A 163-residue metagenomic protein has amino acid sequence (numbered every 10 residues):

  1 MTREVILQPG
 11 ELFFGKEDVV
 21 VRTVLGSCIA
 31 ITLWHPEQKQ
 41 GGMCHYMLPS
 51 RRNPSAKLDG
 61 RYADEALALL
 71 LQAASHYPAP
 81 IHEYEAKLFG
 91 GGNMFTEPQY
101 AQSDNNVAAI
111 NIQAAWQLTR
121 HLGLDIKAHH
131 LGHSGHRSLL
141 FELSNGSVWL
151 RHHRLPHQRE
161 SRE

Functional and structural regions predicted by a protein language model:
R3, L58-A86, F95-H130: Alpha/propeptide regions of enzymes that mature by internal proteolysis
E4-T23: Phosphate-centric recognition/catalysis
Q8-F13, N93-T96, S103, S138-V148: Glycine-rich anion-binding loops of enzyme active sites
K16, H35-K39, E142-N145: Short acidic-glycine loop/turn motifs at beta-strand connectors
V21-Y77: Conserved mixed alpha/beta catalytic, RNA-binding, or beta-rich assembly cores of soluble enzyme, regulatory
L25-S27, H82, G135: Short, basic and Ser/Thr-rich N-terminal targeting/leader segments
F89-G91: Short loop/turn motifs enriched for small/polar and acidic residues
A108-E163: Divalent-metal-activated hydrolytic enzyme cores
